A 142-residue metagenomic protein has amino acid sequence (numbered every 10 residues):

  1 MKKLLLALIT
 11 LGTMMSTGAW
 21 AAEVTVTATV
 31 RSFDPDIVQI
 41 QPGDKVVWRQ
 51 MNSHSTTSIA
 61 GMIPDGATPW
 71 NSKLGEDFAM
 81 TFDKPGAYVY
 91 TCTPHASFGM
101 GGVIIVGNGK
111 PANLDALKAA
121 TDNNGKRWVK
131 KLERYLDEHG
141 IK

Functional and structural regions predicted by a protein language model:
M1-L4: Positively charged n-region of N-terminal signal peptides that target proteins for export
A7-M15: Bacterial N-terminal signal peptides
W20-K142: Extracytoplasmic copper-binding redox domains, predominantly the cupredoxin/blue-copper superfamily
